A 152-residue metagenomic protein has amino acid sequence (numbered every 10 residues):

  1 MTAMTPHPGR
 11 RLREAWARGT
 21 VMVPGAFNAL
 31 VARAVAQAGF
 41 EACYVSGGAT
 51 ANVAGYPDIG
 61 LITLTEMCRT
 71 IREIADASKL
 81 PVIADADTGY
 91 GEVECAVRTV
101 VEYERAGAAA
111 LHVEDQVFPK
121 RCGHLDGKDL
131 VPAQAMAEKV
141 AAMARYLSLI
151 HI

Functional and structural regions predicted by a protein language model:
M1-G25, V31-A36: N-terminal amphipathic alpha-helix/helix-capping segment at the start of soluble metabolic enzymes
G9, A32, C68-A75, V100 (+1 more regions): Generic structural signal for well-ordered alpha-helices, preferentially at hydrophobic/aromatic core positions
V21-V23, A42, P81-I83, A110: Structural preference for beta-strand elements that scaffold enzyme active sites
P24-A29, L64-E66, T88-R105, A133-A135: Glycine-rich anion/phosphate-binding loops
N28, V35, D85, G107 (+1 more regions): Conserved, mostly hydrophobic/aromatic
C43-E66, T88-V93, H112-A133: Glycine-rich, proline-tolerant flexible connector loops at the mouths of alpha/beta enzymes
A108, D129-L147: Phosphate/pyrophosphate-binding betaalpha-module
I150-I152: Conserved small/polar residues in nucleotide/adenosyl-binding loops
